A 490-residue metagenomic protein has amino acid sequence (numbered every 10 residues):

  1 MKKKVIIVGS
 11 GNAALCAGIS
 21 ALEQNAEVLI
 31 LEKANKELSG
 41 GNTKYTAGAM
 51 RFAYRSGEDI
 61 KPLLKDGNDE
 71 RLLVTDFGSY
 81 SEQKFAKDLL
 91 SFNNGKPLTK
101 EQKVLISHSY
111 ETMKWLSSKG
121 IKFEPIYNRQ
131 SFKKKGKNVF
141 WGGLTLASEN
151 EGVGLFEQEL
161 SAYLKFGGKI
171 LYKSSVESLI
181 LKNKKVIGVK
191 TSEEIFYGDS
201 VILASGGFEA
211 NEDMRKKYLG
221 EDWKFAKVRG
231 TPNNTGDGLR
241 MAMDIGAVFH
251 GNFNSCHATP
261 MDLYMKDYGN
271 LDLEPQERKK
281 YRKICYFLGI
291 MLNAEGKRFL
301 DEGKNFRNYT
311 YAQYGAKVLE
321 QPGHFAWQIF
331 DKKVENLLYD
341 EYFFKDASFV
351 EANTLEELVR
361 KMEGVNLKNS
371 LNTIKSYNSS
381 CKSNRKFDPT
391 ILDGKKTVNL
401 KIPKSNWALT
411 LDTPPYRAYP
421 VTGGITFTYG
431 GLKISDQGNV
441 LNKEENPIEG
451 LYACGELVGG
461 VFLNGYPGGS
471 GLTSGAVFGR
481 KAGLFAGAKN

Functional and structural regions predicted by a protein language model:
M1-A13, L29: Beta1/beta-strand and adjacent pyrophosphate-binding region of the FAD-binding site in flavoprotein oxidoreductases
M1-K3, S192-S200, P447: Core beta-strand elements of the Rossmann-like FAD/NAD(P) dinucleotide-binding domain in flavoenzyme oxidoreductases
E23-K44: Glycine-rich FAD pyrophosphate-binding loop
K44-Y80: N-terminal glycine-rich dinucleotide-binding loop that anchors FAD/FMN and/or NAD(P) in oxidoreductases
N94-E193, N211-M214, D262-Y264, S380-D412: Conserved redox-cofactor binding core of oxidoreductases
S178, N369-G465: A glycine-rich dinucleotide-binding beta-alpha-beta segment and adjacent secondary-structure elements that constitute
I195-M265, L472, K481: Glycine-rich loop(s) and the adjacent beta-strand/alpha-helix scaffold that form part
T235, L239-M241, I245-V365, N369: An anion/pyrophosphate-binding glycine-rich loop and adjacent beta-alpha core in soluble alpha-beta enzymes
